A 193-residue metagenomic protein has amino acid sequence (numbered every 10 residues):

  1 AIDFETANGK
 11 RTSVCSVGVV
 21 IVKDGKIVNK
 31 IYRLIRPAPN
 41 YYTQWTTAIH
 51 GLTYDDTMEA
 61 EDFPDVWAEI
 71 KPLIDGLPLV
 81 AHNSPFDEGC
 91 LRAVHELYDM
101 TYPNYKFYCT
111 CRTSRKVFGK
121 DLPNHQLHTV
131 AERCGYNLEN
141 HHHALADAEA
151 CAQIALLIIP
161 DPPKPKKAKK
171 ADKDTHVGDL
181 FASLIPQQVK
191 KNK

Functional and structural regions predicted by a protein language model:
A1-N104, K120-H142: Conserved non-catalytic scaffold segment of RNase H-like nuclease domains
F4-N8, R112, A150: Short, glycine/acidic-enriched loop or turn micro-motifs at the edges of active sites
L91, T113, C151-A155: Buried hydrophobic packing segments
P103-S114: Conserved beta-strand -> loop -> alpha-helix junction used to position metal-binding or nucleic-acid-contacting
R133, A152-K193: Acidic two-metal-ion nuclease catalytic site recognized across multiple nuclease folds, prominently DnaQ/RNase D-T
D147: Conserved catalytic/binding loops enriched for acidic/polar residues
